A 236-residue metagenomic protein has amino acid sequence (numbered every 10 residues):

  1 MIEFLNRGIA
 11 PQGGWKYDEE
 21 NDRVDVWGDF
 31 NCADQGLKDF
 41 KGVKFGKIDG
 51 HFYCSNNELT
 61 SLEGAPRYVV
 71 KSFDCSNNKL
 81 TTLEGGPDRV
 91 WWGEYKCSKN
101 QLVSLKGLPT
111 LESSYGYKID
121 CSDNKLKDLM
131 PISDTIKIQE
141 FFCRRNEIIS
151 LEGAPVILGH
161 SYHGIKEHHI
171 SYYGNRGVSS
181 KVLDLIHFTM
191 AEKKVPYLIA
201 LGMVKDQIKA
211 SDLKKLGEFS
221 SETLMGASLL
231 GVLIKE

Functional and structural regions predicted by a protein language model:
M1-G36, K181-E236: N-terminal capping/linker segments that flank leucine-rich repeat
N6-L59, Y68-K71, C75, V90-W92 (+1 more regions): LRR N-terminal entry segment and analogous cap-like coil->beta motifs
V24, K44-D49, R67-V69, D88-G93 (+3 more regions): Surface-exposed loop/turn motifs in large extracellular/passenger domains
Q35, N57, N78, N100 (+3 more regions): Conserved "Asn-ladder"/turn position within leucine-rich repeats
F40-V43, L62-A65, L83-G86, L105-L108 (+2 more regions): Canonical leucine-rich repeat
C54, C75, C143, D212-E218: Short, highly charge-biased, low-complexity peptide segments
E140-K214: Leucine-rich solenoid repeat scaffolds
